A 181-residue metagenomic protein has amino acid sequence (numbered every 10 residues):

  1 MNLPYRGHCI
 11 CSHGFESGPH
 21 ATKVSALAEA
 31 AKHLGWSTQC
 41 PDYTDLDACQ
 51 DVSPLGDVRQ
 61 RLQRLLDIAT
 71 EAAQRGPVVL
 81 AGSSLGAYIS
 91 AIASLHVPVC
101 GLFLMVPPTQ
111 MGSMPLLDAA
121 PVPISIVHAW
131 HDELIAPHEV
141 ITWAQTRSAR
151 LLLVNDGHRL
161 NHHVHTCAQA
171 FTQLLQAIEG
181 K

Functional and structural regions predicted by a protein language model:
N2-P77, I89: Serine-hydrolase catalytic machinery in alpha/beta-hydrolase-like enzymes
S17-G18, W130-I135, H158-R159: Acidic catalytic loop of the alpha/beta-hydrolase fold
S25, N161-Q176: Post-His helix in hydrolase/transferase enzymes
V79-L80, L102: Conserved alpha/beta-hydrolase fold motif
A81-S90: Gly/Ala-rich beta-loop-alpha elbow adjacent to hydrolase catalytic centers
P98-Q110: A conserved short beta-strand
A120, I124-H128, D132: Short beta-strand/loop motif that positions the catalytic acidic residue of the alpha/beta-hydrolase fold
W130-A149: Conserved loop-alpha-helix segment in the C-terminal half of the alpha/beta-hydrolase fold that carries the catalytic
